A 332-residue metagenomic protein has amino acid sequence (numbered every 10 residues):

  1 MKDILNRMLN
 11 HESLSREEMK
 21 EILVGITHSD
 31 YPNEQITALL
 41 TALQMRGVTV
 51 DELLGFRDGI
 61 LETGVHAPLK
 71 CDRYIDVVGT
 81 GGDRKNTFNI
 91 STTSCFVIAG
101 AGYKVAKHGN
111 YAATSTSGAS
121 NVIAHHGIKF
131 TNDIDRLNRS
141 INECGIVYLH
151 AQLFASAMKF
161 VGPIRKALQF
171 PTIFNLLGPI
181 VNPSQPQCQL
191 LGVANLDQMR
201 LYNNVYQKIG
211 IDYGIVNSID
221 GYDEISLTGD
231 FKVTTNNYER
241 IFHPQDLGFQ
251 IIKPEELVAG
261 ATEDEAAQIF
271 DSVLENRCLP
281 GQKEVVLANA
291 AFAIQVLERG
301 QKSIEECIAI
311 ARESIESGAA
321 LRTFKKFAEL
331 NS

Functional and structural regions predicted by a protein language model:
M1-S15, V77-K85: N-terminal basic/disordered segments at the start of proteins
R7, G59-A67, T87, G102 (+2 more regions): Glycine-rich anion-binding loops and their surrounding alpha/beta cores
M8-E52, L61-L69, V285-V286, A291: N-terminal glycine-rich anion-binding loops that anchor highly charged ligand groups
S15, P32-N33, T49, K104 (+3 more regions): Helix N-cap / loop-to-helix initiation motif
L40, F88-C144: A glycine-rich phosphate/pyrophosphate-binding beta-strand-loop-alpha-helix module
L40-Q44, D76-G81, A293-V296: Short glycine-rich or small-residue beta-strand-to-loop segments that form or flank ligand, phosphate, metal/Fe-S
G47-A113: Active-site cofactor/substrate anionic-group-binding motifs, chiefly glycine- and Lys/Arg-rich phosphate-binding loops
